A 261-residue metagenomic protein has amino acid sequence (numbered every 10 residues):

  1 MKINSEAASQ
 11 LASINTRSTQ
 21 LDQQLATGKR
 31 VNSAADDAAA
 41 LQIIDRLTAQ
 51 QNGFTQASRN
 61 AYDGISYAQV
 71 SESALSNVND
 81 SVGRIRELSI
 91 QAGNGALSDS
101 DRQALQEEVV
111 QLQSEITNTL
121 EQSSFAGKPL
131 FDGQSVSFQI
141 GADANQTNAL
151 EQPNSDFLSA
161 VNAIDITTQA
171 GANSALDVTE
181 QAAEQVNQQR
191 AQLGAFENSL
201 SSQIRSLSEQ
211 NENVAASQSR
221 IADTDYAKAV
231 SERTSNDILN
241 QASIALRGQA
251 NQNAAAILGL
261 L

Functional and structural regions predicted by a protein language model:
M1-K2, A26-Q111, T117-D132, L193-G194 (+2 more regions): Structural signature of extracellular appendage/secretion-system components
M1-L11, D22, T27, F131 (+1 more regions): Proline-poor, low-complexity alpha-helical tail modules
E6-S13, Q103-A104, G171: Short, polar/charged loop or turn motifs at beta-strand boundaries
A7-T16, V70-V78, L200, R205 (+1 more regions): Amphipathic, heptad-repeat-like alpha-helical segments
A12-T19, A38-L41, D45-T48, S76-G83 (+2 more regions): Alpha-helix N-cap/helix-start motif at coil-to-helix transitions, marked by capping-box chemistry
S18, D22, V82, L120 (+1 more regions): Hydrophobic heptad positions in the DHp
L25, N118-L193, N198: Polar, low-complexity export/assembly segments characteristic of proteins that are secreted or assemble on the cell
G171-L239: Type III/flagellar export substrates
